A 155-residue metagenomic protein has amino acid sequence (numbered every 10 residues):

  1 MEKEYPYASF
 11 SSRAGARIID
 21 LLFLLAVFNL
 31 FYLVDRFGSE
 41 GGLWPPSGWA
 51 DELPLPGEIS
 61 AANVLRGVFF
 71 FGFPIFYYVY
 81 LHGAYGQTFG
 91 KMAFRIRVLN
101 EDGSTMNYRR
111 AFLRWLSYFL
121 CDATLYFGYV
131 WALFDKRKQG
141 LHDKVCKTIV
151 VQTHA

Functional and structural regions predicted by a protein language model:
M1-Y126, K144, Q152-A155: Short, small/hydrophobic-residue-rich motifs at membrane-helix boundaries and re-entrant hairpins of integral membrane
V130-A155: Hydrophobic alpha-helical transmembrane segments and immediately flanking/interface helices in integral membrane
